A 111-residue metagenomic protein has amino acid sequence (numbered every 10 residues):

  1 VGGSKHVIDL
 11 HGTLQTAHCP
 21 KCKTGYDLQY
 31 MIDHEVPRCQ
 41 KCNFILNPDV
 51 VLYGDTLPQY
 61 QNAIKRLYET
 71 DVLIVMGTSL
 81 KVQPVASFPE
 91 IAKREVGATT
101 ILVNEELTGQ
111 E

Functional and structural regions predicted by a protein language model:
V1-E111: Conserved catalytic alpha/beta core of Sir2/sirtuin-type deacylases, generalized to analogous enzyme cores that bind
